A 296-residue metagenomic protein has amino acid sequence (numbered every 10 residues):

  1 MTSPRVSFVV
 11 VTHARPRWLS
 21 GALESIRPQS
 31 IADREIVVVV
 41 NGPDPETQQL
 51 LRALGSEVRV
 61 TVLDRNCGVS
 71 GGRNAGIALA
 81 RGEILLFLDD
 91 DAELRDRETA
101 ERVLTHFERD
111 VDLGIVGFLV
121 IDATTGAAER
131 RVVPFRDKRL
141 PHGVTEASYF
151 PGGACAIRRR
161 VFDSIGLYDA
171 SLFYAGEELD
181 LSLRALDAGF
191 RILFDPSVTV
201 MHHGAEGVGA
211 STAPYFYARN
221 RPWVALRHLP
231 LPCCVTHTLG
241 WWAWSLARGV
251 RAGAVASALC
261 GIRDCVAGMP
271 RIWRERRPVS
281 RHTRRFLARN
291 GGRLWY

Functional and structural regions predicted by a protein language model:
M1-S25: N-proximal low-complexity "stem/linker" segments adjacent to membrane-targeting elements
L23-V62: Acidic donor-binding segment of Leloir-type glycosyltransferases
L63-A80: Glycine-rich, basic loop-to-helix element that forms the pyrophosphate-binding segment of sugar-nucleotide handling
L85: Short aromatic/hydrophobic "clamp" motif used to bind/position activated sugar donors
R97-E129: Conserved donor NDP-sugar-binding/catalytic core segment of glycosyltransferases
D122, R139-I157, L179-D180, G209: A recurrent flexible, glycine/aromatic-enriched loop bordering the glycosyltransferase active site that acts as
Y149-I157, V161-G166, S171-T199: A short, conserved alpha-helix in the catalytic core of glycosyltransferases
C233-Y296: Non-catalytic, C-terminal membrane-associated alpha-helical segments of glycosyltransferases
